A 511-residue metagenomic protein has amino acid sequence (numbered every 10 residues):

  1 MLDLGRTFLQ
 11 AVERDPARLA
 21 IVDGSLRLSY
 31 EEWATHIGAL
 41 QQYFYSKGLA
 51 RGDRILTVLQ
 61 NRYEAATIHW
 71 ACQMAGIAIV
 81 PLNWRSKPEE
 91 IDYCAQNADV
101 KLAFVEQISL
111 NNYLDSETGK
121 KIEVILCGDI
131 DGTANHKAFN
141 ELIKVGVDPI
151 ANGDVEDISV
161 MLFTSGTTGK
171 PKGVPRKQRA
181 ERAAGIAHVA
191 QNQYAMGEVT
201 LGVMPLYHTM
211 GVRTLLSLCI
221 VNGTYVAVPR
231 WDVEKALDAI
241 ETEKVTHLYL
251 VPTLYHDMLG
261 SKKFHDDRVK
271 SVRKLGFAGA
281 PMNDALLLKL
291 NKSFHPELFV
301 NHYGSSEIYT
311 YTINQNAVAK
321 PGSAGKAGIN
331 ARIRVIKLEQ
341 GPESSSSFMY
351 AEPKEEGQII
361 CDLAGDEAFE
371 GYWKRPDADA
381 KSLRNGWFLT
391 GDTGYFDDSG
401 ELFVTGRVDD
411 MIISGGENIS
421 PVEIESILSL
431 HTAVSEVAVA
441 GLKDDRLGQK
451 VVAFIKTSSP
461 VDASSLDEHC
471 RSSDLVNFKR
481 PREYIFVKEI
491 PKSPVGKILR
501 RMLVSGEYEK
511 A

Functional and structural regions predicted by a protein language model:
P16-A17, D131, V145-F163, K170 (+1 more regions): Conserved pre-ATP/AMP-binding loop-to-beta segment of ANL
S29-E32, S159-A183: Conserved AMP-binding A3 loop
W33-A39, V174-A195, V203, Y207 (+1 more regions): Conserved structural elements of the adenylate-forming
A65, S86, A103, L248 (+6 more regions): AMP-binding/adenylate-forming catalytic core of the ANL superfamily
I108-V155: ANL superfamily adenylate-forming
R182-V199, Y207-H247, S261: Conserved AMP-binding/adenylation subdomain of ANL enzymes
I220, V245-Y249, L259-S323, G328-R332: Gly/Ser/Thr-rich phosphate-binding loop
G341-K381, I419, V461: Conserved ATP/PPi-binding loop(s) of AMP-dependent carboxylate-activating enzymes
